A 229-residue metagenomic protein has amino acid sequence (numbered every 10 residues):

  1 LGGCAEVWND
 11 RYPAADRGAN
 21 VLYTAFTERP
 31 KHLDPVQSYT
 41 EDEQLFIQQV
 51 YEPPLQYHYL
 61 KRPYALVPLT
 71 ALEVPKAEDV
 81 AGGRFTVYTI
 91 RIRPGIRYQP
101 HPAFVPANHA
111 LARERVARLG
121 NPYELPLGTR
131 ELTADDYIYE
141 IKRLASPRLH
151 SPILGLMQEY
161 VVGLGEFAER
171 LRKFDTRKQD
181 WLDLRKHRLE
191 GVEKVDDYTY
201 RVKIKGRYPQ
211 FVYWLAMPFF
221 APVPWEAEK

Functional and structural regions predicted by a protein language model:
L1-G2: Sec-dependent bacterial lipoprotein signal peptides
A5-V7: Bacterial signal peptide processing site
Y12-Y23: Immediate post-signal peptide segment of exported/extracytoplasmic ligand-binding proteins
G18-N20, V50, T70, R84-Y88 (+3 more regions): Envelope-exposed proteins and targeting segments
A25-G83: N-terminal lobe/hinge region of extracytoplasmic solute-binding protein
F26-E28, Q37, K61, T70 (+7 more regions): A mature extracytoplasmic/lumenal domain signature
E73-L156, R201: Aromatic- and charge-enriched surface segment that lines or borders ligand/interaction sites
E124-K229: Surface-exposed binding/hinge segments that line and control ligand-binding clefts or catalytic entry sites
